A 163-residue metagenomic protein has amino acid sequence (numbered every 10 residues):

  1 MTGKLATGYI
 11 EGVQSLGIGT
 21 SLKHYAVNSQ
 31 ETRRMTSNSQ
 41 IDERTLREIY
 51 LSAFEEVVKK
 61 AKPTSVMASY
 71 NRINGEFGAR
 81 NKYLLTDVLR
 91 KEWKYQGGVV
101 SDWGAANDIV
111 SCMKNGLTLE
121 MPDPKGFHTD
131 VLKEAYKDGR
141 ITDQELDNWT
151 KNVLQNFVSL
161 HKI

Functional and structural regions predicted by a protein language model:
M1-I163: Glycoside hydrolase catalytic-domain context in secreted enzymes
